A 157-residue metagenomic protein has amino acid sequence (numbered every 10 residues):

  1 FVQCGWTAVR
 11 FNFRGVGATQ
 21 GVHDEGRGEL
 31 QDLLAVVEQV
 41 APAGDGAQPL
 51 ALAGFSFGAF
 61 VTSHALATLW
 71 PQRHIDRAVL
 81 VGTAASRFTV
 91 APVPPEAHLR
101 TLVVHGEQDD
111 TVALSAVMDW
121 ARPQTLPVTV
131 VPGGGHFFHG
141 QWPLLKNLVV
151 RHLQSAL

Functional and structural regions predicted by a protein language model:
F1-G44: Serine-hydrolase catalytic machinery in alpha/beta-hydrolase-like enzymes
F13-G17, A85, G135: Alpha/beta-hydrolase active-site loop signature
L33-L99: Primarily recognizes the serine-hydrolase "nucleophile elbow" in alpha/beta-hydrolase and SGNH/GDSL folds
S86-R87, E107-V112, H136-F137: Acidic catalytic loop of the alpha/beta-hydrolase fold
A97-H98, L102-H105, D109: Short beta-strand/loop motif that positions the catalytic acidic residue of the alpha/beta-hydrolase fold
E107-L126: Conserved loop-alpha-helix segment in the C-terminal half of the alpha/beta-hydrolase fold that carries the catalytic
R122-F137: Catalytic histidine neighborhood in serine/cysteine hydrolases with alpha/beta-hydrolase-type architecture
G134-K146: Catalytic histidine-centered segment of alpha/beta-hydrolase-like enzymes
